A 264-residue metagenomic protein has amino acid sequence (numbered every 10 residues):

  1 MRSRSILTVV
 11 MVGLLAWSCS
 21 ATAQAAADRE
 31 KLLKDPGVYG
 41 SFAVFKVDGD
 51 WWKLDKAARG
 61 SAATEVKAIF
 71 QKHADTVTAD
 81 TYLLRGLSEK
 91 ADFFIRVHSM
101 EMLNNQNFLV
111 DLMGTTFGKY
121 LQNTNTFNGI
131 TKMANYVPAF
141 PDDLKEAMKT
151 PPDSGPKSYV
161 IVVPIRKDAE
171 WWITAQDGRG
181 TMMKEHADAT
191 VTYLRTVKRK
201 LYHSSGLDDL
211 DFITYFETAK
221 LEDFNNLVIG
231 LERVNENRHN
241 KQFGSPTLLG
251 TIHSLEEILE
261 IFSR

Functional and structural regions predicted by a protein language model:
M1-V9: Bacterial N-terminal signal peptides that target proteins for export
T8-S18: Bacterial N-terminal signal peptides
A23-A74, M100-N105, N125-L194, S205 (+3 more regions): Short S/T/G/P-rich N-terminal loop/turn motif that feeds into the first structured element of a domain
R29-E30, A79-R85, L112-G114, K149-P151 (+1 more regions): Catalytic micro-motifs at enzyme active sites that drive phosphoryl/nucleotidyl and oxygen chemistry
A62-T64, T76-F94, R195-K200, L210 (+3 more regions): A cross-kingdom feature marking solvent-exposed beta-strand/loop segments within repeated, beta-rich binding/scaffold
F108-M113, D177: "Short basic amphipathic alpha-helical interaction patches in structured regions
L112-Y120, E232-N240: A common structural junction motif
